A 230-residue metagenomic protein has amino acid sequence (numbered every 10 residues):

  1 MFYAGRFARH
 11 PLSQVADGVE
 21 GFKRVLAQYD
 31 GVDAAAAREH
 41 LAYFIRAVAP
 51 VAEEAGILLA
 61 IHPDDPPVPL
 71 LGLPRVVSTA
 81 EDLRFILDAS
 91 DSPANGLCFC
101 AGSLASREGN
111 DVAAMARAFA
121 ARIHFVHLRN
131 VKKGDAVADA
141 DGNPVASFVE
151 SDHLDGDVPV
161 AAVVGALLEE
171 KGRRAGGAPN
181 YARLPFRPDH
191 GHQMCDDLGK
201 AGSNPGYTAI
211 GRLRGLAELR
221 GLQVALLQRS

Functional and structural regions predicted by a protein language model:
M1-A42: Active-site-proximal, glycine-rich beta->alpha crossover segments in alpha/beta enzymes that shape flexible
K23-L26, A42, R46, P50-E54 (+2 more regions): Histidine-acidic metal/acid-base catalytic patches
